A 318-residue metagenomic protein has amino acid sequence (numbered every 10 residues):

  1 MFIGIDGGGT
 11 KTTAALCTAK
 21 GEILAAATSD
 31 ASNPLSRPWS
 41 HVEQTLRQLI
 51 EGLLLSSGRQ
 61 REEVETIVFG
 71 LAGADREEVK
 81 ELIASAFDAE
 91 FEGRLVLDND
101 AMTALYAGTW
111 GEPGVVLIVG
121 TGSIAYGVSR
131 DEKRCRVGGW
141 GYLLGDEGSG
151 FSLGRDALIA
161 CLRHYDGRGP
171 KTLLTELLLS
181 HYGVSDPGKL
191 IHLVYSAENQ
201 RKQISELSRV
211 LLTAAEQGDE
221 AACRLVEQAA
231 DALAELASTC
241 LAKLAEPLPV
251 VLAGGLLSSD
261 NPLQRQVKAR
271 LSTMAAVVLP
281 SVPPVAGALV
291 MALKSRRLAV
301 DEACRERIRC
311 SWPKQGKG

Functional and structural regions predicted by a protein language model:
M1-E62, A86-F91, G108-P113, I159-G318: ATP-binding/phosphotransfer module of carbohydrate and carboxylate kinases, centering on a glycine-rich
G8-T10, E65, V119-T121: Short, basic and Ser/Thr-rich N-terminal targeting/leader segments
D30, G70, Y126, G138 (+1 more regions): Residues in well-ordered beta-strands of folded domains
T66, R94-V96, P249: Proline-centered loop/turn at the N-terminus of a beta-strand
V68-A74, V119-T121, L248-S259: Glycine-rich beta-strand-to-loop/alpha-helix junction loops that act as flexible
G70, D98, L279-P280: Structural motif
A74-T172, E176, R309, Q315-G318: Phosphate-binding/catalytic loop of phosphoryl-transfer enzymes
